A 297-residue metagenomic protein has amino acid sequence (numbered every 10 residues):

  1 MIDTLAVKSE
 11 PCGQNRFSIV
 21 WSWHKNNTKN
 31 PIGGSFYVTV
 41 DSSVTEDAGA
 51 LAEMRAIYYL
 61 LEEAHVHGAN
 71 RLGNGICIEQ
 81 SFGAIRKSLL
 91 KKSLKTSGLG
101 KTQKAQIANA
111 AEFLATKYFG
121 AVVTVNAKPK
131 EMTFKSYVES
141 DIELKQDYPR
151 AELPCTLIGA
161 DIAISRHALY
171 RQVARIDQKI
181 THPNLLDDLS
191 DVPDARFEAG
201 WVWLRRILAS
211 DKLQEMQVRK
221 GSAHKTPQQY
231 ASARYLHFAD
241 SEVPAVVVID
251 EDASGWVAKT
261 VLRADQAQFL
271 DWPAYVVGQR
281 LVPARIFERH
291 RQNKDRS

Functional and structural regions predicted by a protein language model:
M1-D47: RNase H-like nuclease fold core
V38-N70: Acidic helix/loop or adjacent segment enriched in Glu/Asp that either coordinates divalent metal
I57, A64-S136, D141: RNase H catalytic domain
P129-H167: Surface-exposed beta-loop interaction hotspot
E152-Q228, K294-S297: Compact soluble domain cores
R219-E251: Exposed beta-strand-loop-beta-strand "reactive/processing" segments of non-cytosolic proteins
D240-S297: A short, surface-exposed interaction/processing loop segment used at functional sites
